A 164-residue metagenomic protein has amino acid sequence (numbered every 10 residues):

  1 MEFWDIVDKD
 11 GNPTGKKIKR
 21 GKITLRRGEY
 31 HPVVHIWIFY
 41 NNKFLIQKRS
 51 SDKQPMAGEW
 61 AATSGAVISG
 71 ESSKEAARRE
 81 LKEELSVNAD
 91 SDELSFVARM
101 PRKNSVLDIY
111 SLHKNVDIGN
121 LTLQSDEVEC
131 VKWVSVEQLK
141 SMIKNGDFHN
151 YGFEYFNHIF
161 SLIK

Functional and structural regions predicted by a protein language model:
M1-H35: Acidic, metal-coordinating catalytic segment for phosphate/diphosphate chemistry, firing primarily on the Nudix
E2-W4, P32-V34, N42, D108 (+1 more regions): Change "...and in nucleic-acid phosphodiester-cleaving endonucleases..." to "...and in nucleic-acid processing enzymes
I6, I38, I46, S111-L112 (+1 more regions): Conserved hydrophobic "DFG−1" position in protein kinase catalytic cores
L25-R27, P55-A61, K132: A short, polar/proline- and glycine-enriched secondary-structure boundary/capping micro-motif
V33-S64: A glycine-rich, hydrophobic loop/mini-helix early in the fold
I46, A62-S95: The catalytic Nudix box helix
A57-G58, S69, F96-K164: Nudix hydrolase/Nudix homology domain
